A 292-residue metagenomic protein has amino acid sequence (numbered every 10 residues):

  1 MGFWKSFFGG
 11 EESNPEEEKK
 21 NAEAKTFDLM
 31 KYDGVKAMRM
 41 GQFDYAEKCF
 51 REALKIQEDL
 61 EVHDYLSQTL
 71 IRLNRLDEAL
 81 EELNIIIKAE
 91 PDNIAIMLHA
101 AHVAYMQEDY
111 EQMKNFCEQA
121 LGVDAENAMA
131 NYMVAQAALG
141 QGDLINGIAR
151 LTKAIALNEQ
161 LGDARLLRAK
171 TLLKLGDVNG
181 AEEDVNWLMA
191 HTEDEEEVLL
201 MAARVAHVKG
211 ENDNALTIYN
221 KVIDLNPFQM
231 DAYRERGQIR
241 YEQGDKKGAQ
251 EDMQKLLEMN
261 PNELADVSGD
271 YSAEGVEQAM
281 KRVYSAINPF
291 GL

Functional and structural regions predicted by a protein language model:
M1-K19, Q250-M253, E258-L292: Terminal, low-structured helical/coil segments at or just beyond the last alpha-helical repeat
K20-E61, Y65-R72, A95, H99-E108 (+2 more regions): Alpha-helical segment of the N-proximal tetratricopeptide repeat
F27, L60-V62, I94-A95, Y110 (+5 more regions): Helix-start (N-cap) detector for alpha-helical repeat units in TPR-like alpha-solenoids, especially tetratricopeptide
Y32, Y65-L66, H99, M133 (+4 more regions): Canonical tetratricopeptide repeat
G41-K48, L73-I85, Q107-Q119, G140-K153 (+3 more regions): Structural signature of tandem alpha-helical TPR/SEL1-like repeats, specifically the intra-repeat loop/turn
K55-I56, A89, V123, L157 (+3 more regions): Structural marker of alpha-solenoid helical repeat scaffolds
L98-Y105, Q136, L166, K170-G176 (+1 more regions): Alpha-helical adaptor scaffolds
